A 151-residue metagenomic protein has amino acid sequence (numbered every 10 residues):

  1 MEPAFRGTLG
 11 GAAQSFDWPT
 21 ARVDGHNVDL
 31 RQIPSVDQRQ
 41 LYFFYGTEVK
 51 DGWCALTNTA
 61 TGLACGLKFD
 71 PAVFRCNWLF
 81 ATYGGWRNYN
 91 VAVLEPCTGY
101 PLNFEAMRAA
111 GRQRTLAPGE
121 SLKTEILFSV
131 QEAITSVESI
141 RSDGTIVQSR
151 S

Functional and structural regions predicted by a protein language model:
M1-F69: Active-site/ligand-binding surface loops and adjacent short beta/alpha elements that line catalytic pockets across
T59-S151: Active-site pocket scaffolds in enzymes
